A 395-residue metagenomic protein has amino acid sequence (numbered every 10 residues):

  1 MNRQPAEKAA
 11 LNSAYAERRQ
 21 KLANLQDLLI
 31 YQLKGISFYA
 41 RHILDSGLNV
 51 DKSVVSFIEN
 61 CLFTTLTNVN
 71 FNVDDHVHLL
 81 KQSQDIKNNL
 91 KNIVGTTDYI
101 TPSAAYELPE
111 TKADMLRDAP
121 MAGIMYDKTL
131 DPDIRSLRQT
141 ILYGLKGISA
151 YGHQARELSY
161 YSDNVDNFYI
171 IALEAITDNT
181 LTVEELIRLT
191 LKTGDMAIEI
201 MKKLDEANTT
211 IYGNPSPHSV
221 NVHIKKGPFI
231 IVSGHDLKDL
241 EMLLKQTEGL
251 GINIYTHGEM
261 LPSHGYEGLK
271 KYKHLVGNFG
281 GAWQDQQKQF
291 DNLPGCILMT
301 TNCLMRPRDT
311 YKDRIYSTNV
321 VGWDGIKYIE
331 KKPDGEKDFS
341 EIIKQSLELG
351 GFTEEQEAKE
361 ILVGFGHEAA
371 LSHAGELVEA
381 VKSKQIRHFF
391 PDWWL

Functional and structural regions predicted by a protein language model:
M1-L395: Metallocofactor- and cofactor-centric catalytic cores in central/energy metabolism, strongly enriched
